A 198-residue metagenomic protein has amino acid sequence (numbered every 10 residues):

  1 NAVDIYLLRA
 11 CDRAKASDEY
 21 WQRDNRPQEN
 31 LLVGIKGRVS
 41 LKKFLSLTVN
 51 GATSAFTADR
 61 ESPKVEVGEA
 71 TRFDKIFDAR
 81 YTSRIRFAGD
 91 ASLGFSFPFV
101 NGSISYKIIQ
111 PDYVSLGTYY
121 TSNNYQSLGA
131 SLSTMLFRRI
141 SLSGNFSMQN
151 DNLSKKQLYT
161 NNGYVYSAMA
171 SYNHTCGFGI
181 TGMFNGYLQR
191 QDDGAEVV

Functional and structural regions predicted by a protein language model:
I5, R9-V198: Exposed, low-structure sequence patches enriched in small/polar residues
